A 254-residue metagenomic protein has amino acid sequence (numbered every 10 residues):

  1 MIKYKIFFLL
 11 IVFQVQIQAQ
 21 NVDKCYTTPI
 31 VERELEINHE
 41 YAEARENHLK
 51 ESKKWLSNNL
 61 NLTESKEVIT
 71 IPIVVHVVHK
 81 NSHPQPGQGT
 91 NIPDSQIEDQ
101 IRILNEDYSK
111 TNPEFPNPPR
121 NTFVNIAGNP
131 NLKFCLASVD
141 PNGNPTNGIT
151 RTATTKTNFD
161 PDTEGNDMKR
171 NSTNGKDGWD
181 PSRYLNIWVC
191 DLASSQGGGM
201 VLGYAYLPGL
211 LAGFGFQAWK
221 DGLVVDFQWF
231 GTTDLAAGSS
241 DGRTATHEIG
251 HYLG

Functional and structural regions predicted by a protein language model:
M1-C25, L104: Bacterial Sec-dependent N-terminal signal peptides
I6, N38, R45, A237-G238: Short hydrophobic "helix-edge" motifs at membrane interfaces and signal-peptide entry regions
I6-F8, Q100, T246: Generic structural signal for hydrophobic residues
I11, I30, V225: Conserved active-site regions of diverse hydrolases
Q20-V68, Y108: N-terminal zymogen propeptides
S57-N105, V189-S194, F216: Fold-level signature of zinc-dependent metallopeptidase catalytic domains
R102-L253: Metzincin-family zinc-dependent endopeptidase catalytic domain
